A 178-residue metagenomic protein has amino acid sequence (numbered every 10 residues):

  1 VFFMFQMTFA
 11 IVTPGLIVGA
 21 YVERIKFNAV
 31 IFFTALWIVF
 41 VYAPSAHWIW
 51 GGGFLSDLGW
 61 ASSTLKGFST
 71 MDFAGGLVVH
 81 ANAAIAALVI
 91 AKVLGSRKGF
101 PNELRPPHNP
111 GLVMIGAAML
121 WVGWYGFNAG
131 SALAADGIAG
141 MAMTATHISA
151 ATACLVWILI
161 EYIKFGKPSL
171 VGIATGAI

Functional and structural regions predicted by a protein language model:
V1-I178: Hydrophobic alpha-helical transmembrane bundles of multi-pass membrane proteins
